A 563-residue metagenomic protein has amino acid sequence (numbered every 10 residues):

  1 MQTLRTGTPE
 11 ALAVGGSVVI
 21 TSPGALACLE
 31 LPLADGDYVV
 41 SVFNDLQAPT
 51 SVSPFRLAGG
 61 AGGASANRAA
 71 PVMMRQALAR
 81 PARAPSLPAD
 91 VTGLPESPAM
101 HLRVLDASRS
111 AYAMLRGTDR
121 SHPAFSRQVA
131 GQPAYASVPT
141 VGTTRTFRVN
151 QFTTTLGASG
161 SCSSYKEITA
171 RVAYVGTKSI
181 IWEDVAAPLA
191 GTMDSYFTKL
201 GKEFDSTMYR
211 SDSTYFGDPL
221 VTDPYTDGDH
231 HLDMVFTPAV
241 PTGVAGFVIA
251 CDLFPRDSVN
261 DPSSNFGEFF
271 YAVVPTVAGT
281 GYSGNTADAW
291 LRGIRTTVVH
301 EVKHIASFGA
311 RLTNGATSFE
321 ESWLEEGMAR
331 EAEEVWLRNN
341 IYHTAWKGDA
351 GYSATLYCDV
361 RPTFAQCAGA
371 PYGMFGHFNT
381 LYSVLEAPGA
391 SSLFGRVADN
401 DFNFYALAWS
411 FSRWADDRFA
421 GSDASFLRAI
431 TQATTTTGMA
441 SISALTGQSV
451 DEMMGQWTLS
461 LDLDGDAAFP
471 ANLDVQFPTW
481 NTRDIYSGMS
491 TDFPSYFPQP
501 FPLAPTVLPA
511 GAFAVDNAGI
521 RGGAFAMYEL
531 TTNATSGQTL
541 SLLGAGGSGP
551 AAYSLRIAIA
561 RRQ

Functional and structural regions predicted by a protein language model:
M1, A27-L29, S161-S163, A250-D252 (+2 more regions): Sequence contexts marking disulfide-bonded cysteines in secreted/extracellular proteins
M1-S195, K199-E203, T207, S211-T214 (+2 more regions): Zymogen propeptides/activation segments of proteases
R5-L26, P32, A433-Q563: Beta/coil-rich, acidic/histidine-enriched accessory regions frequently appended to metallopeptidases
P23-G24, A158, F247, A354 (+1 more regions): Secretory pathway export signals and precursors
T177-E321, M328, A332, W336-Y342 (+2 more regions): Juxtacatalytic substrate-recognition/specificity segment
H230, T237, F402-T437: P-loop NTPase catalytic cores that bind/hydrolyze ATP
D261-S263, G279-T286, A345-N400, D466-L473 (+1 more regions): Surface-exposed intrinsically disordered loops and tails
T317-A408, R418, T436-L463: Acidic/His/Gly-enriched intrinsically disordered linker/tail segments that often contain short helix/coil "MoRF-like"
